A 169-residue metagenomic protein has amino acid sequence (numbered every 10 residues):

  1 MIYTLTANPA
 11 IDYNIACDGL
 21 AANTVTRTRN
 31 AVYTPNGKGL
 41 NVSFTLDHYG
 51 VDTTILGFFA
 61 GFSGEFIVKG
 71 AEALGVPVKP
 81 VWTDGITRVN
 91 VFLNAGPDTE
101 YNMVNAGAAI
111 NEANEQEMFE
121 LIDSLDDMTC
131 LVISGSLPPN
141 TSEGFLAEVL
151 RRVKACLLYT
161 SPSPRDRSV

Functional and structural regions predicted by a protein language model:
M1-A21: Positively charged, low-complexity intrinsically disordered leader regions
R27-R88: Substrate-binding N-lobe of the ribokinase-like
D47, A147-K154: Surface-exposed amphipathic alpha-helices with a cationic face
L93-M128: Conserved phosphate-binding/catalytic loop of the ribokinase/pfkB sugar-kinase fold
A108-N111, L137-T141: Short, small-residue-enriched loops and turns at beta-alpha junctions that line or gate enzyme active sites
M118, E143-L150: Charged helix-capping and loop-helix junction motifs
M128-P138: Short acidic, glycine-rich surface-loop motifs adjacent to enzyme active sites
Y159-D166: Conserved small/polar residues in nucleotide/adenosyl-binding loops
